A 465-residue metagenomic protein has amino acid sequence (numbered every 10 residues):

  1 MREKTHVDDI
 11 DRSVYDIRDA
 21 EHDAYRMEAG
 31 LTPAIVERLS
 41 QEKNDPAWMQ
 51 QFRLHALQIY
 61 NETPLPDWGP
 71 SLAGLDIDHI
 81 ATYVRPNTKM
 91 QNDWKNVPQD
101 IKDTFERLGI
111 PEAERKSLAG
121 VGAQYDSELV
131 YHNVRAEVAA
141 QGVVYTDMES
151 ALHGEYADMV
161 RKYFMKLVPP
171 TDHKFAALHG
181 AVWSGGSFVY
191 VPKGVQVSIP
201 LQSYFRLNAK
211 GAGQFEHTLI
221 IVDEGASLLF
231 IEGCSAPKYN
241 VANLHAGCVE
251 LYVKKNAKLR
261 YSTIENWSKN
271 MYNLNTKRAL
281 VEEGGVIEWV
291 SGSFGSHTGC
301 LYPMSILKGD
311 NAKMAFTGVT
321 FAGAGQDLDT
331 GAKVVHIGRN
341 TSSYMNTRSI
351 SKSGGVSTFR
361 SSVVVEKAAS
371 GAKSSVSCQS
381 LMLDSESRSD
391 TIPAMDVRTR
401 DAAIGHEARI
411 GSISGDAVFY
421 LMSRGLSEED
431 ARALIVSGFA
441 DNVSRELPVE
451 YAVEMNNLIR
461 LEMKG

Functional and structural regions predicted by a protein language model:
R2-A20, Y25-G30, Y451-G465: Intrinsically disordered, low-complexity terminal tails
R2-I10, Y25-D172, A176-A177, N346-S349: N-terminal amphipathic, basic helical "cap/leader" segment at the start of enzyme domains
D16-R18, P33-E37, D396-V397: Short acidic (Asp/Glu) and glycine-rich catalytic loops that position anionic groups and cofactors
Y131-N133, E137-L426, A440-G465: Conserved beta-strand/loop scaffold segments within soluble protein domains that form the structured core and edges
